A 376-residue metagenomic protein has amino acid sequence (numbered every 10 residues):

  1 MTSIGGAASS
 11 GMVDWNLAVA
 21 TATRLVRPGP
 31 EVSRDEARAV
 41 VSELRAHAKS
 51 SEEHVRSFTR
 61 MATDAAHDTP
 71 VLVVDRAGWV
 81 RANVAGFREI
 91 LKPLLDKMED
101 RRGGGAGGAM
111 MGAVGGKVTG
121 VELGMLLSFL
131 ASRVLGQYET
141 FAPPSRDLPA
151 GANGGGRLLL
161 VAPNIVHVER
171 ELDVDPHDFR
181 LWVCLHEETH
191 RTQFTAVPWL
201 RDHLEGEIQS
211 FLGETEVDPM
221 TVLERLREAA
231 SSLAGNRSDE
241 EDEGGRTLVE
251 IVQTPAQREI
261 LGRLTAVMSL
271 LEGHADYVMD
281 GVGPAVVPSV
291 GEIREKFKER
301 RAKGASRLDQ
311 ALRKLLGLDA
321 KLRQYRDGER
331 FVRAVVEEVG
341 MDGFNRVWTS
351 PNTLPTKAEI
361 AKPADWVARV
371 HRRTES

Functional and structural regions predicted by a protein language model:
M1-E89, E338-S376: N-terminal low-structure segments adjacent to metalloprotease catalytic domains across cellular compartments
T2-A20, L135, E139-V161, D239-E243: Acidic, low-complexity proline/glycine-rich segments
S9-E31, A82-A106, D239-V249, R301-G304: Short, compositionally biased low-complexity segments
H47-P163: Auxiliary, metal-adjacent structural segments of Zn-dependent hydrolase domains
L127-Y138, T195-P255, E259-V287: Post-HExxH zinc-binding segment in Zn-dependent metallohydrolases
N164-V183: Short pre-active-site segment immediately N-terminal to the catalytic Zn-binding motif
F179-T195, V332: Active-site recognition of the HExxH zinc-binding catalytic motif
E250-S376: Pan-zinc metallopeptidase signature
